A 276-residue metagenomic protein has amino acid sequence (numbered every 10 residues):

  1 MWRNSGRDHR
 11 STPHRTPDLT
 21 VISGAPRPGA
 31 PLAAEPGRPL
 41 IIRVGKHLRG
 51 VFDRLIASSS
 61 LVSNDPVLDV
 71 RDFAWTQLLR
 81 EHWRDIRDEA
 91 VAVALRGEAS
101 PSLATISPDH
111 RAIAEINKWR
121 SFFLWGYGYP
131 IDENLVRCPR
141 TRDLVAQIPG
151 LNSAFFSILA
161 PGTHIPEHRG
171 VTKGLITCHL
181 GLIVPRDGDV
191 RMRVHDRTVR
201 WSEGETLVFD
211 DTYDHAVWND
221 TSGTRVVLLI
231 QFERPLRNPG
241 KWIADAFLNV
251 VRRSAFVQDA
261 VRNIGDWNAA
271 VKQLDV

Functional and structural regions predicted by a protein language model:
W2-F155, L159-E167, R225, P239-V276: Fe(II)/2-oxoglutarate oxygenase catalytic core
G150-L151, H164-T177, V194: A short beta-loop-beta micro-motif enriched in histidine and acidic residues
I158-A160, V171-D187: Short, conserved beta-strand element in jelly-roll/cupin
I165-H168, V190, F209, H215-T221: Short beta-strand His + acidic residue motifs that chelate non-heme Fe in jelly-roll/DSBH and cupin folds
V171-G174, V194-T198, W242-V250: Short intrinsically disordered coil segments
T177-G181, V208, G223-P239: A short hydrophobic beta-strand segment most commonly corresponding to one strand of the jelly-roll/cupin
I183-E203: A short beta-strand-loop-beta hairpin characteristic of the jelly-roll/cupin
R200-D214: Conserved metal-binding segment of the jelly-roll/cupin
